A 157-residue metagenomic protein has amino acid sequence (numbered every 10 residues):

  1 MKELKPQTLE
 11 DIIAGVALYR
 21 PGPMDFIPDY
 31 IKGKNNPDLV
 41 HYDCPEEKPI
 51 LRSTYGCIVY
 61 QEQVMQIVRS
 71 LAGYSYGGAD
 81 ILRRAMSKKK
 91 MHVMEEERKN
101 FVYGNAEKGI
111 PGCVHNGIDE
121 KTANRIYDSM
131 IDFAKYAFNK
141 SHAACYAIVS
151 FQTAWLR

Functional and structural regions predicted by a protein language model:
M1-R157: Noncatalytic, beta-rich nucleic-acid-contacting surfaces in large DNA/RNA-processing enzymes
